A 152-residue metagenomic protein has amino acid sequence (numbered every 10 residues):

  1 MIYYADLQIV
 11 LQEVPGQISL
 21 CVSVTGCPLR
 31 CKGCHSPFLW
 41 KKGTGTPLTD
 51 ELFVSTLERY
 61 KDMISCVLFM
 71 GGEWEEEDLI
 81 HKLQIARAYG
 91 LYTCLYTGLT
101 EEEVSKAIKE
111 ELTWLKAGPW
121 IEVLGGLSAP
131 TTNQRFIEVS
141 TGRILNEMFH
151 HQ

Functional and structural regions predicted by a protein language model:
M1-S23, S36-K42: N-terminal [4Fe-4S]-dependent radical SAM core
S19, S65, T113: Conserved acidic residues
S23-R30: Short pre-active-site segment immediately N-terminal to redox-active cysteine/selenocysteine motifs in thiol-based
C31-L39, K61-I64: Short, basic/glycine-rich phosphate-binding loops at helix/coil junctions that contact nucleotide phosphates
L39, G72, P119-W120: Flexible loop residues that form catalytic and substrate-binding hotspots at small-molecule/glycan-binding clefts
K41-S55, W74-E110, W114: Canonical radical SAM enzyme core domain
V54-E75: Short Fe-S-cluster ligation motifs
K106-Q152: Classical nucleotidyltransferase
